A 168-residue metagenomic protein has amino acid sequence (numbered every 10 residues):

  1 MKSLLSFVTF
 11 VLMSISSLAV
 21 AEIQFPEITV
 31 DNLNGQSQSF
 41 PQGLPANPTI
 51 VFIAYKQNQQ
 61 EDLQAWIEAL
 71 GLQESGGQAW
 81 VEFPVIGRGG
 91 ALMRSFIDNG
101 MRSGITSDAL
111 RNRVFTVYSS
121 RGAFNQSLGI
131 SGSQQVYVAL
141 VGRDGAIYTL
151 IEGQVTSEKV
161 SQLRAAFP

Functional and structural regions predicted by a protein language model:
M1-V8: Bacterial N-terminal signal peptides that target proteins for export
S14-L18: N-terminal signal peptide c-region/cleavage motif recognized by signal peptidases
V20-E22: Boundary of Sec targeting at the N-terminus
T29-P48: A short beta-strand-turn-helix
Q42-L63: Short active-site neighborhood of thiol/selenol oxidoreductases, capturing the structured segment around
Q59-T106: Structural microenvironment flanking redox-active thiols in thiol-disulfide oxidoreductases
V81-F83, I97-S133: Short, internal strand/loop/helix patches that form the active-site neighborhood or redox-interaction surface
Q126, Q134-P168: Thiol-/selenol-based redox modules, centered on thioredoxin-like and closely related oxidoreductase domains
